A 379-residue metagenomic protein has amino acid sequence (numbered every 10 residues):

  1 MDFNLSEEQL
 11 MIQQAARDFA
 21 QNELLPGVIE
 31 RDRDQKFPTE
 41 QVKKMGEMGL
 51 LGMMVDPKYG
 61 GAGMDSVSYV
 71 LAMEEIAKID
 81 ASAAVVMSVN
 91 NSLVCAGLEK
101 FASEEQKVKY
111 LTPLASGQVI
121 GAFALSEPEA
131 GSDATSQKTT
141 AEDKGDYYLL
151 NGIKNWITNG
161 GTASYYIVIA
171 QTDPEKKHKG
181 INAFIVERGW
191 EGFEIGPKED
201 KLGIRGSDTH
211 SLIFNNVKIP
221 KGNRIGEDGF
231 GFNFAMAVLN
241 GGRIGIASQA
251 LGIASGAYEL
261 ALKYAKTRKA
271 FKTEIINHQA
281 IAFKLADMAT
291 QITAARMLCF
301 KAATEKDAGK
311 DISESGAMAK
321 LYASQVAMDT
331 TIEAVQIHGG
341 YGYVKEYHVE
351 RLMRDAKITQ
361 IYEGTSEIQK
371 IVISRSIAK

Functional and structural regions predicted by a protein language model:
M1-V89, F101-Q106, P113, G117-Q118 (+5 more regions): Alpha-helical interface subdomain recognition
G49, M73-A77, A170, V186-E191 (+1 more regions): Short Ser/Thr-interspersed hydrophobic loop/turn segments at strand-loop and sheet-helix junctions that line or gate
S92-K100: Helix-loop "lid/cap" segments that line or gate small-molecule binding pockets
L114, E129-S132, W156-N159, D173-E175 (+1 more regions): Short Gly/Pro-enriched turn/cap motifs at secondary-structure boundaries
G117-L125, I169: A short, Trp-centered hydrophobic/proline-enriched beta-strand micro-motif
S136, E191-P220: Flexible, small-/acidic-enriched active-site or ligand-binding loops
Y147, N151-I195: A short core secondary-structure module
N216-N233: Long, acidic (Asp/Glu-rich), low-complexity accessory segments flanking structured domains
